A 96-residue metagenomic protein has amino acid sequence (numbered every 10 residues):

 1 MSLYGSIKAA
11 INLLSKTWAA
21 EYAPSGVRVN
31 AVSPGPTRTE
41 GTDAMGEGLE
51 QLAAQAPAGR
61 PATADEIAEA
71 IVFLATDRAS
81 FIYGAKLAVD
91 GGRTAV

Functional and structural regions predicted by a protein language model:
S2: Cytosolic ligand/metal-binding cores
I7, S15: Active-site helix of classical SDR
A23, R28, I82-G84: Short, small/polar-rich loop/turn modules that mediate ligand/substrate recognition or access, typified
P24, P34-A56, E66: A glycine/serine/threonine-rich, flexible loop-to-helix segment that serves as the NAD(P) cofactor-binding "lid"
R28-R38, A75, A88-D90: Conserved SDR Rossmann-fold cofactor-binding beta-strand/turn motif
R60-V89, T94-A95: C-terminal substrate-recognition "lid" of short-chain dehydrogenase/reductases
